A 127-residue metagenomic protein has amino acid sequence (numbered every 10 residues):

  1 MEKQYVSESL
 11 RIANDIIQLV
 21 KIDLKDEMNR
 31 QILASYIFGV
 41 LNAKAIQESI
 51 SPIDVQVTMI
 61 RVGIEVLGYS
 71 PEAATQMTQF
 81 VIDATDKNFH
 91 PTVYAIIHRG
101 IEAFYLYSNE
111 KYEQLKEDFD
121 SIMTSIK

Functional and structural regions predicted by a protein language model:
M1-D15, Y69: An acidic intrinsically disordered interaction segment
E2, K25, N29-I37, Q56 (+2 more regions): Short runs of predominantly hydrophobic/aromatic residues within well-ordered alpha helices that form helix-helix
E2-Y5, K25, E48, F104 (+1 more regions): Generic alpha-helical structural element
A13, Q18, I22-K25, I101 (+2 more regions): N-terminal accessory segment detector
D15-I50: N-terminal interaction modules that seed assembly of large macromolecular complexes
A45-G68, L115-K127: Short hydrophobic interaction/assembly module
Q56-D86: Charged low-complexity stretches with an acidic bias
A74-K127: Low-complexity intrinsically disordered segments
